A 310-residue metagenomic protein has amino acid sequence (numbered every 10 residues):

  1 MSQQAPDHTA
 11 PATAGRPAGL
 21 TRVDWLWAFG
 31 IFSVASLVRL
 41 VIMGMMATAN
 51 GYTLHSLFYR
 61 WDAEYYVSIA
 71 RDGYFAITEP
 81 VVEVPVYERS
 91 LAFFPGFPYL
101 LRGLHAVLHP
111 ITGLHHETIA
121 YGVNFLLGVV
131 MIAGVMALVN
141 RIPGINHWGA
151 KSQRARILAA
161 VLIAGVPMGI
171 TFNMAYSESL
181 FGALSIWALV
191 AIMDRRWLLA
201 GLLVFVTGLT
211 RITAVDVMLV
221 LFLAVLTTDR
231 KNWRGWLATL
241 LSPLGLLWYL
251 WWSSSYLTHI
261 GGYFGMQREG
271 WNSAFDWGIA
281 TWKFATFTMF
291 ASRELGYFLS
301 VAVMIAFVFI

Functional and structural regions predicted by a protein language model:
M1-A49, R234: Start-transfer (signal-anchor) and selected internal transmembrane alpha helices of multi-pass inner/ER membrane
A35-A49, T53, F58, M218-I310: Membrane-lumen/periplasm interface segments of specific transmembrane helices in polyprenyl phosphate-linked
W61-F75, E83-I111, G278-A280: Short hydrophobic/aromatic helix or loop-helix immediately within or flanking a transmembrane segment in polytopic
P85-V86, L91, P95, Y99 (+2 more regions): Loop-to-helix entry region of an early transmembrane alpha helix in multi-pass inner-membrane enzymes
L114-T118, V135-G165: Transmembrane-helix signature of polytopic, membrane-embedded enzymes that assemble or transfer cell-envelope glycans
G122-N146, F307-I310: Transmembrane-helix motifs of polytopic, lipid-linked glycan transferases
L126, L158-W187, I192, V206-V217: Multi-pass, polyprenyl lipid-linked donor-dependent membrane glycosyltransferases
H147-A150, A188-L199, L226: Membrane-interface transmembrane helices that cradle and orient dolichyl/undecaprenyl
